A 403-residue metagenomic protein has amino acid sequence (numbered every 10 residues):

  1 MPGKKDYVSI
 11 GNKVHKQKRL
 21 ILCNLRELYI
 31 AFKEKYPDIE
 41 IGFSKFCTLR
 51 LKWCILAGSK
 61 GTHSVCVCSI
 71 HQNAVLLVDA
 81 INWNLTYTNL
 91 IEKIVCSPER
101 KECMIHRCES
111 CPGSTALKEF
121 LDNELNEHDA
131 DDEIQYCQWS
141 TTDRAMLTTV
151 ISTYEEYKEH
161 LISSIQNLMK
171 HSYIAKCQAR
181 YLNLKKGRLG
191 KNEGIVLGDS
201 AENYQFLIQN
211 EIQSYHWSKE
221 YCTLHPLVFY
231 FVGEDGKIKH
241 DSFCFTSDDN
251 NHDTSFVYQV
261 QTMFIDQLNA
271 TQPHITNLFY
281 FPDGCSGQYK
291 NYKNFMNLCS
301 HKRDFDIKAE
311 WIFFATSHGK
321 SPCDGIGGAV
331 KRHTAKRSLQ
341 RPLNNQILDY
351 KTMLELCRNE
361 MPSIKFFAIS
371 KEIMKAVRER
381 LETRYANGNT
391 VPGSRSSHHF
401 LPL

Functional and structural regions predicted by a protein language model:
M1-L403: Extended mixed-charge, aromatic/glycine-enriched low-complexity segments
